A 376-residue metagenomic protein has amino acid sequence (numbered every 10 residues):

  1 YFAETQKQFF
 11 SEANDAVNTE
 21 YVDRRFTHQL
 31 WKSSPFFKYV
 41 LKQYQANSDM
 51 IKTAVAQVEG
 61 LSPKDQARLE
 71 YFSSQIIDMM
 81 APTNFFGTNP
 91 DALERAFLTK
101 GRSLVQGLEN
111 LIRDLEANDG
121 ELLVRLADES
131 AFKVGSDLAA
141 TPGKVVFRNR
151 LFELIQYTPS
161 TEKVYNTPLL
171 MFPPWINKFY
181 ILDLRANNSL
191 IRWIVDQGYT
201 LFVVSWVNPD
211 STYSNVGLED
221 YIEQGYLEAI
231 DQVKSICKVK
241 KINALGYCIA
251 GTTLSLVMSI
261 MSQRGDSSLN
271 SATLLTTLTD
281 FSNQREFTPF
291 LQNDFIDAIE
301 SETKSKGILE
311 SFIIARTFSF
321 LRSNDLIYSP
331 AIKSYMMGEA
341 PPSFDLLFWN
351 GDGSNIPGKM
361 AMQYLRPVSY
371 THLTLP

Functional and structural regions predicted by a protein language model:
Y1-F152, V164-Y165, F202: Amphipathic, low-complexity, repeat-rich surface-exposed segments
K64-D91, S235, V239, T253 (+1 more regions): Alpha/beta-hydrolase-fold enzymes
R148, S354-Y370: Hydrophobic, aromatic-rich cap/lid helix
R148-V207: Short, surface-exposed "cap/lid" segments of acyl-processing enzymes
V204-G217: Glycine-rich "HGGG/HGxG" loop immediately N-terminal to the catalytic nucleophile of the alpha/beta-hydrolase
V216-K234: Alpha/beta-hydrolase active-site loop
C237-I249: Alpha/beta-hydrolase fold nucleophile elbow
T371-P376: Conserved small/polar residues in nucleotide/adenosyl-binding loops
